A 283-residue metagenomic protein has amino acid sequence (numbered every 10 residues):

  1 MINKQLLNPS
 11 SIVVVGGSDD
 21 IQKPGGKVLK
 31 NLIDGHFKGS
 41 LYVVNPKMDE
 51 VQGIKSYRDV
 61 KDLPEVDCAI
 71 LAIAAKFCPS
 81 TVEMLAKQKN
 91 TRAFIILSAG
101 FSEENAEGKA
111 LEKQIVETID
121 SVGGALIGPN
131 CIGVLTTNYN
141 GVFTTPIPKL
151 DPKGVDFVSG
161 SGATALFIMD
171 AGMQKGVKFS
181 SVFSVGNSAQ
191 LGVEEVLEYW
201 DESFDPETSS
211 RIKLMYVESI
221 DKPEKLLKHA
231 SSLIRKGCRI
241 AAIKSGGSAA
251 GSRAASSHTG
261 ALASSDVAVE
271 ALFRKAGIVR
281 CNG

Functional and structural regions predicted by a protein language model:
M1-G283: Catalytic-core regions of core metabolic enzymes, especially those transforming organic acids/acyl-group intermediates
